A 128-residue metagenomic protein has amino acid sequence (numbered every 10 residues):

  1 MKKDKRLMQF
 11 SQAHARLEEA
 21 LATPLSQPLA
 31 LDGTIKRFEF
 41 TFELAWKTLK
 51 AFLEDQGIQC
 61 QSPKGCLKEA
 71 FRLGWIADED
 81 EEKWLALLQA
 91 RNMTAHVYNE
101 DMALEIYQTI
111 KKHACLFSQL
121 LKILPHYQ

Functional and structural regions predicted by a protein language model:
M1-Q128: Solvent-exposed interaction patches of small proteins and small membrane subunits
